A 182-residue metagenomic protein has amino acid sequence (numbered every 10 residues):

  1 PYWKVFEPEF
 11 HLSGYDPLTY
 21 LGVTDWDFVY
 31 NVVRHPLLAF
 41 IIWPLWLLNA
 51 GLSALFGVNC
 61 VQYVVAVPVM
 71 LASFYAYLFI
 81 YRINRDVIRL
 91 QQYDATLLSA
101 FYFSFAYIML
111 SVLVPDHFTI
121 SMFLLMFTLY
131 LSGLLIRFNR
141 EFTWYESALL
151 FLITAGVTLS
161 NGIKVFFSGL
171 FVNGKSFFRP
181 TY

Functional and structural regions predicted by a protein language model:
P1-Y15, T19-W26, Y182: Transmembrane signal-anchor helices characteristic of membrane glycosylation enzymes that use polyprenol
D27-N59: Short hydrophobic/aromatic helix or loop-helix immediately within or flanking a transmembrane segment in polytopic
L52-Y75: Loop-to-helix entry region of an early transmembrane alpha helix in multi-pass inner-membrane enzymes
L78-S104: Transmembrane-helix signature of polytopic, membrane-embedded enzymes that assemble or transfer cell-envelope glycans
L113-F118: Short acidic/glycine- and proline-prone juxtamembrane loop motifs at membrane-interface regions of multi-pass membrane
I120-F138: Specific aromatic-rich, kink-prone transmembrane helix
E141-N173: Membrane-interface alpha helices of multi-pass inner-membrane proteins
S176-Y182: Non-catalytic, alpha-helical, charged scaffold/linker segments that couple or flank catalytic or architectural cores
